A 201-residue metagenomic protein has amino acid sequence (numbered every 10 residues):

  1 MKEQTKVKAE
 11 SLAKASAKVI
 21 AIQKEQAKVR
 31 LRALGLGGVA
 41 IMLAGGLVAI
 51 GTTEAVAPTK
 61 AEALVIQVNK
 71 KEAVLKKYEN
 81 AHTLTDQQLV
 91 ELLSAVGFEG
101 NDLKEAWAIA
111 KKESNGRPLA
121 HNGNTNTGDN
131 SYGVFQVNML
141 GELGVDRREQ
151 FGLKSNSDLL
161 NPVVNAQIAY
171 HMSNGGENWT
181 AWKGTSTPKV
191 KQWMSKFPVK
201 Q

Functional and structural regions predicted by a protein language model:
M1-A21: N-terminal targeting leaders characterized by basic, low-complexity, disordered sequences that direct proteins
I22-G38: N-terminal Sec-pathway targeting helices
M42, L47, E54, P58-G116: Export/targeting segments at the very N-terminus of extracytoplasmic proteins
V74-N80, E91-G97, L119-T125, F151-P162: Second-shell loop/turn segments in exported
E105, N124, Y132-Q201: Catalytic and binding regions of secreted/periplasmic enzymes and modules that target cell-wall glycans
K111, T127-G128: Flexible glycine/serine/alanine-rich "lid" or loop that lines and gates the nucleotide-sugar donor pocket in diverse
R117-L119, T180: Paired acidic/hydrophobic, glycine-rich loop segments that form the ligand-binding mouth/hinge of periplasmic-binding
